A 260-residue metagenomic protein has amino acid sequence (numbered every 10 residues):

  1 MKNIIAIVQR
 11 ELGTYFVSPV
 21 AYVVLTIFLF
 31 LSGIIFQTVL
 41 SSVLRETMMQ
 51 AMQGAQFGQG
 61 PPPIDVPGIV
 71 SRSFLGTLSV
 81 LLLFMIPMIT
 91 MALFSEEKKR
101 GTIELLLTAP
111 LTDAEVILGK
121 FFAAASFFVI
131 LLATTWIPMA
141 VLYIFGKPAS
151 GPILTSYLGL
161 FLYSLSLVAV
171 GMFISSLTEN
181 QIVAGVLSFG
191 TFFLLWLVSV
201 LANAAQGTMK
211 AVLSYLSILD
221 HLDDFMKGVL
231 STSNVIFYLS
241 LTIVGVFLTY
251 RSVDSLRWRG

Functional and structural regions predicted by a protein language model:
M1-L25: Aromatic- and glycine-rich beta-strand/loop motifs that create alpha-glucan
P19-E46, V80-M85, F192-L194: Hydrophobic alpha-helical transmembrane segments of multi-pass membrane transport/permease proteins
I34-Q37, P62-L75, L118-I182: Secretory targeting signals
V39-G68, A184-S252, R257-G260: Terminal transmembrane helical anchor/hairpin motif
V70-E96, L131: Long, hydrophobic alpha-helical segments
I86-T90, P138, A169-V170, T249: Hydrophobic/aromatic residues in alpha-helical transmembrane segments
P87-L107, F121: Transmembrane helix boundary and interhelical loop/hinge segments in multi-pass membrane proteins
